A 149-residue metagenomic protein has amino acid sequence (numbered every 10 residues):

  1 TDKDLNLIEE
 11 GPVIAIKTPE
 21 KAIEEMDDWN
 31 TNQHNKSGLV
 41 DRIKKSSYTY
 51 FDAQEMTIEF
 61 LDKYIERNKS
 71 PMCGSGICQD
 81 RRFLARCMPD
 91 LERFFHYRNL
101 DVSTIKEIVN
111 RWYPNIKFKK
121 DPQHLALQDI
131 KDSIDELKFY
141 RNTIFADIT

Functional and structural regions predicted by a protein language model:
T1-G74, K120: Conserved non-catalytic scaffold segment of RNase H-like nuclease domains
D27-T31, V109-I116: Short, surface-exposed amphipathic charged segments that create phosphate/polyanion-binding patches used for binding
D28-W29, F60, F95-Y97, F139-Y140: Tryptophan-centric aromatic hotspots in well-structured domains and transmembrane helices
D52-E55, E59, S103, E107 (+2 more regions): Short, contiguous clusters of charged residues that form electrostatic/catalytic patches at enzyme active sites, used
N68-C78, R82-C87, P114-T149: Acidic, Mg2+-coordinating catalytic module of metal-dependent nucleases/exonucleases that use a two-metal-ion mechanism
L84-L100: Short, low-complexity, polybasic intrinsically disordered segments
H96-P114: Short, flexible loop segments at boundaries between secondary-structure elements
